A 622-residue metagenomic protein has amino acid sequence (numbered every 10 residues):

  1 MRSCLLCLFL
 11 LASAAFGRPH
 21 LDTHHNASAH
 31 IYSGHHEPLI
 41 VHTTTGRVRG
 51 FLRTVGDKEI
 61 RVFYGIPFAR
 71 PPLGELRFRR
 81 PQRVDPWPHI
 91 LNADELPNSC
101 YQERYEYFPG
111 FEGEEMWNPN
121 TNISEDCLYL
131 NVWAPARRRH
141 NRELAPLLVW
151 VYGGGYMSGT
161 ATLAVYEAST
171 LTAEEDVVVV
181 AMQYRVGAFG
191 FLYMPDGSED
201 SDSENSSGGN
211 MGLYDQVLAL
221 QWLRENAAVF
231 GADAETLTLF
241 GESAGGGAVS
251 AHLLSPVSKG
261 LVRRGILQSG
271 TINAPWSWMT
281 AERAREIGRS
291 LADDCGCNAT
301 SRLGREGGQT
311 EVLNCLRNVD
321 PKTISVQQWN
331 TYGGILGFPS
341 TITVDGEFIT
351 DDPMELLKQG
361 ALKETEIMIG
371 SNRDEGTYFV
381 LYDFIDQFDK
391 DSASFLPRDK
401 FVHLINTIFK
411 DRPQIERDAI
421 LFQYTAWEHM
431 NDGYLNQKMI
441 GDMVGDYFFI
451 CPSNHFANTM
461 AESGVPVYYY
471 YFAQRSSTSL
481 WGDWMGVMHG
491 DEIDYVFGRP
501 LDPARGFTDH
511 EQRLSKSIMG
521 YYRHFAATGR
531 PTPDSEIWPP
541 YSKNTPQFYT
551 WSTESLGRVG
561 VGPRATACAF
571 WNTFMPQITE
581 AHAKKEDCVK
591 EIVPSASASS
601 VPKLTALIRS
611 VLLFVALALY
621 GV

Functional and structural regions predicted by a protein language model:
R2-G17, G65, I608-Y620: Cleavable N-terminal signal peptides of Sec/SRP-targeted secreted and luminal proteins
R2-S3, A14-L213, A234, L336 (+6 more regions): Non-catalytic accessory segments of hydrolases
C4-L11, R18-H20, W117-Q309, T350 (+1 more regions): Serine-hydrolase-like catalytic core of hydrolytic proteins
R185-A188, F240-A244, Y471-S479, E536-N544: Short, solvent-exposed turn/loop segments enriched in Gly/Ser/Thr/Pro and often Arg
E225-A228, L254, D293, P321 (+3 more regions): Sec-exported extracytoplasmic/periplasmic mature domains
I272-N273, S277, C315-Q512, Y521: Substrate-gating cap/lid region and adjacent catalytic-acid/histidine neighborhood within extracellular/lumenal
G296-C315, Q437, Y469, P533-P540: Surface-exposed patches in mature extracellular/periplasmic domains of secreted proteins
D587-R609: C-terminal GPI-anchoring signal of eukaryotic secretory precursors
